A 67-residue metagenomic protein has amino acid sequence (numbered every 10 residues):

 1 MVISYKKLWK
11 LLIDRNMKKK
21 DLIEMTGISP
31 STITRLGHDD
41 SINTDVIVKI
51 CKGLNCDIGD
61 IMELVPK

Functional and structural regions predicted by a protein language model:
M1-K20: A short, Lys/Arg-rich alpha-helix, primarily the initiator
L12, I23, C51: The alpha-helix within a helix-turn-helix
I13, G27, H38, P66: Residue-level detection of the helix-turn-helix DNA-binding "recognition helix"
D21, T32, D60: Residues in the helix-turn-helix
I28-I42: Recognition helix of helix-turn-helix/homeodomain-like DNA-binding domains that insert into the DNA major groove
D39-K52: Short, basic-rich loop-to-helix N-cap that marks the start of a DNA-contacting helix
N55-K67: Short C-terminal boundary/hinge segments that cap the last helix of small helical domains
